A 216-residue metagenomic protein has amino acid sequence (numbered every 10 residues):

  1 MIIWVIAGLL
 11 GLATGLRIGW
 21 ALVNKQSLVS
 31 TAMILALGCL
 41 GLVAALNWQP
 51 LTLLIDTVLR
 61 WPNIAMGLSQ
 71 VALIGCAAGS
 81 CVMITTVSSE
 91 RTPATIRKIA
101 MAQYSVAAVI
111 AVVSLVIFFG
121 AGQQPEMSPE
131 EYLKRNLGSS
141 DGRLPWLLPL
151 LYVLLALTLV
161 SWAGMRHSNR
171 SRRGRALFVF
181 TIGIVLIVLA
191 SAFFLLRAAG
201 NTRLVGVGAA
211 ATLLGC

Functional and structural regions predicted by a protein language model:
M1-G67: Membrane-proximal first intracellular loop
N24-A44, L144-L196: Alpha-helical transmembrane segments of multi-pass integral membrane proteins
A45-L54, L115-E130, L195-A199: Membrane-helix interface motif
I55, F118-P145, R172-V179: Short, flexible helix-coil linker/hinge segments at the edges of structured domains or between repeats
R60-A72, L133-L150: Short aromatic-rich membrane-water interface segments that cap or initiate transmembrane helices in multi-pass membrane
A72-M101, V160: Internal transmembrane alpha-helix with an interfacial aromatic "cap," most often the third helix
S88-G120: The cytoplasmic-loop to transmembrane-helix boundary for the fourth helix
L189-C216: Interfacial "cap-and-anchor" motif at the non-cytosolic start of specific transmembrane alpha-helices
